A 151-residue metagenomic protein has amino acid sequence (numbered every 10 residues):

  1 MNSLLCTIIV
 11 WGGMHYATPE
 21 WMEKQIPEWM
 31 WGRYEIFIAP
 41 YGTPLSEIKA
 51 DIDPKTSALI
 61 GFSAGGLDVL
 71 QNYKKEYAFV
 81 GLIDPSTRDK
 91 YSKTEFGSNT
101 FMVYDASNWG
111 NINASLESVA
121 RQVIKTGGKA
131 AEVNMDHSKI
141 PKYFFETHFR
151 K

Functional and structural regions predicted by a protein language model:
M1-R33: Short, surface-exposed "cap/lid" segments of acyl-processing enzymes
G13, Y41, G81-D89, D105-N108: Active-site nucleophile loop of the alpha/beta-hydrolase fold
M30-T43: Conserved alpha/beta-hydrolase
P44-T56: Conserved acidic catalytic loop of the alpha/beta-hydrolase fold
A58, F79-G81: Residue in the alpha/beta-hydrolase core beta-strand immediately N-terminal to the catalytic nucleophile
I60-V69: Gly/Ala-rich beta-loop-alpha elbow adjacent to hydrolase catalytic centers
G97-D105: Catalytic His-Asp charge-relay segment
W109-K151: C-terminal catalytic histidine-bearing segment of alpha/beta-hydrolase fold enzymes
